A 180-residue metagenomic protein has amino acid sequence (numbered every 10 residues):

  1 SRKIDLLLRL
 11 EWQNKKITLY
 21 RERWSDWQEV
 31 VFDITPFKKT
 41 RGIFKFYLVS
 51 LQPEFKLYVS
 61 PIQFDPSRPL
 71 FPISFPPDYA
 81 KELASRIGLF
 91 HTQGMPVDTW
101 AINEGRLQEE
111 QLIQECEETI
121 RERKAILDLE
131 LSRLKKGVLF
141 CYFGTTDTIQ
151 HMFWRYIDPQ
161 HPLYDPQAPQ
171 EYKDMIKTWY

Functional and structural regions predicted by a protein language model:
S1-P166: His/Asp/Glu-rich, glycine-adjacent segments that coordinate divalent cations and/or stabilize oxyanion chemistry on
A168-W179: Ordered core of a single globular domain
